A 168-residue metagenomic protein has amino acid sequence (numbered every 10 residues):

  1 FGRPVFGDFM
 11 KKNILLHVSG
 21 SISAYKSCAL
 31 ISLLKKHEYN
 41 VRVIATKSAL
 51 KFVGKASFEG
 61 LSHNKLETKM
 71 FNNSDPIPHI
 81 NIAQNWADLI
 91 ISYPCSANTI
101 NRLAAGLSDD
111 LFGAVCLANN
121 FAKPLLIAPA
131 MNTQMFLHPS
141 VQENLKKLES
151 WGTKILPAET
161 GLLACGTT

Functional and structural regions predicted by a protein language model:
P4-I127, N132-T168: A cross-family phosphate/adenosyl-ligand binding-site feature
